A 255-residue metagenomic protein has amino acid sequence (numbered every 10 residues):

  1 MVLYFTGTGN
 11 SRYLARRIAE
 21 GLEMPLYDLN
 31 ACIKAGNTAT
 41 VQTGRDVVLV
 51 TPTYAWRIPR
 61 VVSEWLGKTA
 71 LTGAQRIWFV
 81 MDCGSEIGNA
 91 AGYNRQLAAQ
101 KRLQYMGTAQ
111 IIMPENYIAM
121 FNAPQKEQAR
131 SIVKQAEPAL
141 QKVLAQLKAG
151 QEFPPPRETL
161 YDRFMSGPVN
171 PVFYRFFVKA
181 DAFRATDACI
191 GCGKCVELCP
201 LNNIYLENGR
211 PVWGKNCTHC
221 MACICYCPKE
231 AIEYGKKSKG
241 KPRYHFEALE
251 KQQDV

Functional and structural regions predicted by a protein language model:
M1-V2, T6-L14, E20-C32, N37-T51 (+1 more regions): FMN-binding flavodoxin-like domain, especially the glycine-rich phosphate-binding loop
V41-Q42, F121-A123, C220-A222, A248-Q252: Short low-complexity, flexible loop/linker segments enriched in glycine and/or proline with clustered acidic
Q42-G44, G73-A74, K179, A185 (+1 more regions): Residue-level preference for short coil/turn positions at secondary-structure junctions
V50, D82, Q128, T186-D187 (+2 more regions): Conserved short-loop catalytic and cofactor-binding motifs
T159-C192, E197: A mid-sequence, solvent-exposed acidic-amphipathic segment
R184-A185, I190-V212, N216-T218, A222-K239: Iron-sulfur cluster-binding cysteine motifs and their immediate structural context in ferredoxin-like electron-transfer
E230-V255: Long, positively charged, glycine-interspersed low-complexity recognition regions
